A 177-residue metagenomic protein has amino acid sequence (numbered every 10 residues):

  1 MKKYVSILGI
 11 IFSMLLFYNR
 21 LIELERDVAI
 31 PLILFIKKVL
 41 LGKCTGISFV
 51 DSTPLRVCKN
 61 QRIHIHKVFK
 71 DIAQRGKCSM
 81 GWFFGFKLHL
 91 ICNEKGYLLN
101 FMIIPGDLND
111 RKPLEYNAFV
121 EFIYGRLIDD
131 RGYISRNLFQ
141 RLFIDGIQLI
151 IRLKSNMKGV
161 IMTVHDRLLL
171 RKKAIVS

Functional and structural regions predicted by a protein language model:
M1-V176: Short alpha-helical elements
